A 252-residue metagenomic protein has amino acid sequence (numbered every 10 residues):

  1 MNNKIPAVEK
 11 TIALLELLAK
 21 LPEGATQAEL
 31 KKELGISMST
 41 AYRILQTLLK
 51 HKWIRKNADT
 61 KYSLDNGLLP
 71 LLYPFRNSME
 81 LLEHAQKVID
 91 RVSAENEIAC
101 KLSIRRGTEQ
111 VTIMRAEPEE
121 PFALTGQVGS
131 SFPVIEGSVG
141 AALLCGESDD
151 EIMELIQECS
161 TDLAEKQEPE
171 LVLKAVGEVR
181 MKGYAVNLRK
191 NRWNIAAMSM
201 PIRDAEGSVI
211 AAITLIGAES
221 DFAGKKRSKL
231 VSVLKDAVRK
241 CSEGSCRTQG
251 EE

Functional and structural regions predicted by a protein language model:
M1-L82: N-terminal helix-turn-helix
K4-V8, Q27, K61, D65 (+9 more regions): Short, structured helix-loop boundary elements
L17, E33, H84-E95, K182 (+2 more regions): Amphipathic alpha-helical regulatory segments at dimerization interfaces that relay allosteric signals between sensory
A58, R106, A205-E206: Short, ordered coil/turn segments that flank beta-strands lining enzyme active or ligand-binding pockets
D59, C100, A197-S199: Short loop/turn microsegments at loop-to-beta-strand junctions
S63-Q157: Amphipathic alpha-helical effector-binding/dimerization core of metabolite-sensing transcriptional regulators
E165-V238: Extended hydrophobic
V238-E252: Cysteine/selenocysteine-centered motifs that mediate thiol-based redox chemistry or coordinate metal-sulfur cofactors
